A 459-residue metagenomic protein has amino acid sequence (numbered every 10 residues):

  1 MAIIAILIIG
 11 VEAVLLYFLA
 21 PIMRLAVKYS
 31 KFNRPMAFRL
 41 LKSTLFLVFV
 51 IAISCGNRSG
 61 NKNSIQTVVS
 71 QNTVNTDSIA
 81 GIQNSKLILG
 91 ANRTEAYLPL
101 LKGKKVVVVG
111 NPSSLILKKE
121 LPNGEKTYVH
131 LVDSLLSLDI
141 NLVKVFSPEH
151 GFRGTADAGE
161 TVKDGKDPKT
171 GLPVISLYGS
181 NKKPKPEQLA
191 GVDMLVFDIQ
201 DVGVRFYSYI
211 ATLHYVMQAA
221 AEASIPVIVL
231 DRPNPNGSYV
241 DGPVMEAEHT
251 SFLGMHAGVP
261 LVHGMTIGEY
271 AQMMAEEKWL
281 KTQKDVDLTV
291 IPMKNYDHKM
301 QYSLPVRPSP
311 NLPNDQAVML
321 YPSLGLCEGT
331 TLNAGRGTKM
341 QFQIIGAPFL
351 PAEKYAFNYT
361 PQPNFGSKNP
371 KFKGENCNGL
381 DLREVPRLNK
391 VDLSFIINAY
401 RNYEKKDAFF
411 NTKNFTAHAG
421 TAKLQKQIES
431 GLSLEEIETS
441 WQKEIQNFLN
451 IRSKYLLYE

Functional and structural regions predicted by a protein language model:
I53-S54: C-terminal motif of bacterial Sec signal peptides marking the signal peptidase cleavage site
D77-S78, S134: Coil residues (strongly favoring Ser/Thr
R153-A158, V229-T250: Glycine-rich, charge-decorated loop segments at or immediately adjacent to ligand/cofactor-binding or catalytic sites
V162-G191, V204: Glycine-rich oxoanion-binding loops at beta->alpha junctions
D201-L213: Glycine/threonine-rich flexible loop motifs
S251-L320: Conserved anion/nucleotide-ligand pocket segment
K294-F372: Glycine-rich, aromatic-lined ligand/substrate-binding cores of catalytic and carbohydrate-binding domains
Q341, I345-S440: Conserved functional hotspot residues or short segments at active or partner-binding sites across diverse domains
